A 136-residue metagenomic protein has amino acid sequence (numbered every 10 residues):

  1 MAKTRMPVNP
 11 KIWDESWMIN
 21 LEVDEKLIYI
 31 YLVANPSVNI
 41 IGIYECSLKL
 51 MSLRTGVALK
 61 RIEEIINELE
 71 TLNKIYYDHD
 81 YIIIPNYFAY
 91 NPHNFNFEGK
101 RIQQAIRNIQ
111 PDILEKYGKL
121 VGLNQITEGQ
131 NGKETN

Functional and structural regions predicted by a protein language model:
M1-W17, A58-N136: Winged-helix/helix-turn-helix nucleic-acid-interaction surface
E15-S16, N35-P36, R54: Alpha-helix C-capping/helix-to-loop hinge sites
M18-D24: Structural motif
E25-Y29: Short alpha-helical "packing" element that flanks the helix-turn-helix/winged-helix DNA-binding module
L32-A34, S47-L48, F88: Short, histidine-centered active-site or binding-site loop motifs used for metal coordination, general acid-base
A34-I43: Short helix-capping/hinge SLiMs at alpha-helix to coil transitions
I43-G56: A short alpha-helical element within helix-turn-helix/winged-helix DNA-binding domains across DNA-binding proteins
